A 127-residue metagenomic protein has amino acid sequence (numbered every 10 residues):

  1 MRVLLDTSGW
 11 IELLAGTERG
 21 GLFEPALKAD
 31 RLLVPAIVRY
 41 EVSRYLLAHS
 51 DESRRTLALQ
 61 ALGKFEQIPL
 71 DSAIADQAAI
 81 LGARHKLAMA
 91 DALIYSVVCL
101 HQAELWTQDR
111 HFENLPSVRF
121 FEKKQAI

Functional and structural regions predicted by a protein language model:
M1, A29-L32, K64-E66, L100-E104: Short active-site oxyanion
M1-V34, L46-L59, I127: Short, well-structured N-terminal submotif of metal-dependent ribonuclease cores
L5-D6, V34-P35, K86-A88, D109 (+1 more regions): Histidine- and aromatic-rich ligand-binding microenvironments
W10-I11, R39, A75, F112-E113: A generic structural signal for short hydrophobic patches within well-formed alpha-helices
G20, R39, R55-A58, D71 (+1 more regions): A general structural signal for well-ordered alpha-helical segments in protein cores
Q67-Q108: Active-site neighborhoods of divalent-metal-dependent phosphate/nucleic-acid chemistry enzymes
Y95-I127: Acidic, PIN/NYN-like endoribonuclease modules and their adjacent C-terminal/linker elements
